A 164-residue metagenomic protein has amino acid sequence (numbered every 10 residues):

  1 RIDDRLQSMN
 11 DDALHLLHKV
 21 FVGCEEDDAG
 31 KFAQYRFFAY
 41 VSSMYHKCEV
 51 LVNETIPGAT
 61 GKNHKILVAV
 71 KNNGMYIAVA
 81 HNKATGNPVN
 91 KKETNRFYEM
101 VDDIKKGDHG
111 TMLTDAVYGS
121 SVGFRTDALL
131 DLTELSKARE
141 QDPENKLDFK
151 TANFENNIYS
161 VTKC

Functional and structural regions predicted by a protein language model:
R1-S43: Interdomain/boundary linker segments immediately adjacent to catalytic/signaling cores
N10, H18-F21, K71, V117 (+1 more regions): Generic low-complexity, intrinsically disordered sequence content enriched in small uncharged/hydrophobic residues
K31-G107: Catalytic centers of nucleases
E54, N153-E155: A general secondary-structure junction signal
M75-N153: Catalytic cores of nucleic-acid endonucleases
Y159-C164: Short, surface-exposed amphipathic charged segments that create phosphate/polyanion-binding patches used for binding
